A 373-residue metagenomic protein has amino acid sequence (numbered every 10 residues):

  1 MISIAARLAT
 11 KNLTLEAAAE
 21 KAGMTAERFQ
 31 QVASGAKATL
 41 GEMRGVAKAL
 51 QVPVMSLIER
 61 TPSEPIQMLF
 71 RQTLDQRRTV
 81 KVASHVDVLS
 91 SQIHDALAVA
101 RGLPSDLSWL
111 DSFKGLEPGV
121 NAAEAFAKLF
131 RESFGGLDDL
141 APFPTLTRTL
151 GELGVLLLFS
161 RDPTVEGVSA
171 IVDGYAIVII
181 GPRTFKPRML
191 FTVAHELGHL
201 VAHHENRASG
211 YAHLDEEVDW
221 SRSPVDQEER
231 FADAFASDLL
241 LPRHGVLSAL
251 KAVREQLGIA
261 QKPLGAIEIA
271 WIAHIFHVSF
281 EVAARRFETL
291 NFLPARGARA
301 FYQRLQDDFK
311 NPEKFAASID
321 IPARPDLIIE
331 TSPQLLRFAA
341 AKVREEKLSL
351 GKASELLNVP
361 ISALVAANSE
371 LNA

Functional and structural regions predicted by a protein language model:
M1-A373: Active-site hotspot residues in diverse enzymes, especially metal/ion-binding acidic/histidine motifs
